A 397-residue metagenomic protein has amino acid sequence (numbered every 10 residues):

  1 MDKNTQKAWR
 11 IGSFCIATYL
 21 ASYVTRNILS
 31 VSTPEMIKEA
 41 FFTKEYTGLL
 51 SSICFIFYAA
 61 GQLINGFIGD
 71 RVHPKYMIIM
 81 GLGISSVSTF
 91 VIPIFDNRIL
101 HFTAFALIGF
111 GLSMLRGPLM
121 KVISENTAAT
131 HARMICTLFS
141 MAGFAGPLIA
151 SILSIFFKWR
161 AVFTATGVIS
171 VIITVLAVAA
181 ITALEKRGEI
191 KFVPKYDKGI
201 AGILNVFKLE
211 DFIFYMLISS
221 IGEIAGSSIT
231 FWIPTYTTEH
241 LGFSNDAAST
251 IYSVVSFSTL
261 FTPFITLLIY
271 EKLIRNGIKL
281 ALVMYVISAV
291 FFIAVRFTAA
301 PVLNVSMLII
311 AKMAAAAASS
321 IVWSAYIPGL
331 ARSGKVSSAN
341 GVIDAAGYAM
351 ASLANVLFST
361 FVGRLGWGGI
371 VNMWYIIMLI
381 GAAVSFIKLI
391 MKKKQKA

Functional and structural regions predicted by a protein language model:
M1-T5, L184-Y215: Juxtamembrane intracellular "pre-TM" segments in multi-pass secondary transporters
L29-S30, E210-P263: Extracytoplasmic gate region of multi-pass secondary transporters
A60-I99: Conserved MFS/SLC helix-loop-helix module at the cytosolic interface between two early adjacent transmembrane helices
G61-H73, P263-R275, V362: Helix-to-loop junctions at the C-terminal end of transmembrane segments in multipass secondary transporters
A104-M141: Cytoplasmic helix-loop-helix junction between adjacent transmembrane helices in 12-TM secondary transporters
L138-E185: Helix-loop-helix hairpin linking two adjacent transmembrane segments in secondary transporters
N276-V322: C-terminal transmembrane helical hairpin of 12-TM major facilitator-type secondary transporters
L330-W367: A late C-terminal transmembrane helix in Major Facilitator Superfamily
